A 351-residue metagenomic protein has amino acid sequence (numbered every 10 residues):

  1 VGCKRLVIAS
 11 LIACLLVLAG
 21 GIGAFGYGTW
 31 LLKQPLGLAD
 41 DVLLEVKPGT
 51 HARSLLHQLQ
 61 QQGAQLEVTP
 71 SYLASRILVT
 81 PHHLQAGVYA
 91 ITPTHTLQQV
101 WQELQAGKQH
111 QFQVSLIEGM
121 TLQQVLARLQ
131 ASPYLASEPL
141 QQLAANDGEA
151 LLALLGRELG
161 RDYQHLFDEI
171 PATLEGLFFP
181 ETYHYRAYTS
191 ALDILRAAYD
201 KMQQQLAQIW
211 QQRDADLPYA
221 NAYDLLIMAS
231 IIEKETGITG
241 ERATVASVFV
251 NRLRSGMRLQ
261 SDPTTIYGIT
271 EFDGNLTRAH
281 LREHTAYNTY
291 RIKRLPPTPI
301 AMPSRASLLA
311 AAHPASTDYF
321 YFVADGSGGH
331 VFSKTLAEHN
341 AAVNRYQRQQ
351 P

Functional and structural regions predicted by a protein language model:
G2-R258, P303-A306, A312-D318, G326-P351: Conserved catalytic or metal-liganding residues and their short signature motifs at active sites of enzymes
T94, Y183, Y188, T264 (+3 more regions): Short capping/connector residues at structural and topological boundaries
T239-A286, R291: Small-residue-rich helix-loop
L276-T285, L309-Y319: Short glycine/proline-rich, acidic loop/turn segments that cap or connect secondary-structure elements
R291-P296, I300-L309: Mature hydrolase/peptidase catalytic cores and their serpin-fold inhibitory cores, especially in secreted
